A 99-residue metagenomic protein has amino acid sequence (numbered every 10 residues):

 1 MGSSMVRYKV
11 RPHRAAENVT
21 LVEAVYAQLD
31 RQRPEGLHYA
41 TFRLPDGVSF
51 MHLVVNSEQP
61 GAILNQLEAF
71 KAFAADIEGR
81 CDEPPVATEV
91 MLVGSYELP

Functional and structural regions predicted by a protein language model:
G2-K9, M51-H52: Active-site-flanking beta-strand signature of metal-NTP-handling nucleotidyl enzymes and homologous cyclase-like
K9-T20: Short, surface-exposed ligand-recognition loops at beta-strand->loop->(often short) alpha-helix junctions that present
V10-P12, N56-E58, G94: Non-catalytic surface loops within mature trypsin-like serine protease
A24, Q28-H38, V54-E89: An amphipathic, aromatic/His-enriched active-site/gating alpha helix that lines ligand/cofactor pockets
F42-L44: Short beta-strand micro-motifs enriched in acidic
D46-S49: A short, glycine/Asx- and small/polar-enriched loop/turn that sits immediately N-terminal to a beta-strand
M51-V54, P99: Short aromatic-enriched loop/helix-cap "lid" or pocket-rim segments at secondary-structure transitions that line
M91-P99: Short, low-order "capping/linker" segments at domain edges
